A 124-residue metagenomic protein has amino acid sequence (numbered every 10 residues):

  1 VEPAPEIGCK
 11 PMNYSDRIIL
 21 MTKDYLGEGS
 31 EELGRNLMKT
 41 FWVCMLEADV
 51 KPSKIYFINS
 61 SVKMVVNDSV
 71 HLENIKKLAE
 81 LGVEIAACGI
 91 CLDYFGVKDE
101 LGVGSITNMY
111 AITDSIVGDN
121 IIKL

Functional and structural regions predicted by a protein language model:
E2-D68: Conserved mixed alpha/beta catalytic, RNA-binding, or beta-rich assembly cores of soluble enzyme, regulatory
W42, L72-K76, T113: Short amphipathic alpha-helical segments and helix-helix/interface helices
C44-A48, L81, S115, D119: Change "in soluble alpha/beta enzymes" to "in soluble alpha/beta proteins
F57, A86-A87, I122-L124: General beta-strand structural signal in soluble alpha/beta enzymes
M64-V66, Y94-V97: Short active-site-adjacent helix-start/loop capping segments
V66-N74, E100: Glycine-rich loop at the start of a catalytic domain that most often binds anionic cofactors/ligands
H71-F95: A glycine-rich helix N-cap at a beta->alpha junction
K98-V117, I121-K123: C-terminal structural segments of small proteins and small subunits
